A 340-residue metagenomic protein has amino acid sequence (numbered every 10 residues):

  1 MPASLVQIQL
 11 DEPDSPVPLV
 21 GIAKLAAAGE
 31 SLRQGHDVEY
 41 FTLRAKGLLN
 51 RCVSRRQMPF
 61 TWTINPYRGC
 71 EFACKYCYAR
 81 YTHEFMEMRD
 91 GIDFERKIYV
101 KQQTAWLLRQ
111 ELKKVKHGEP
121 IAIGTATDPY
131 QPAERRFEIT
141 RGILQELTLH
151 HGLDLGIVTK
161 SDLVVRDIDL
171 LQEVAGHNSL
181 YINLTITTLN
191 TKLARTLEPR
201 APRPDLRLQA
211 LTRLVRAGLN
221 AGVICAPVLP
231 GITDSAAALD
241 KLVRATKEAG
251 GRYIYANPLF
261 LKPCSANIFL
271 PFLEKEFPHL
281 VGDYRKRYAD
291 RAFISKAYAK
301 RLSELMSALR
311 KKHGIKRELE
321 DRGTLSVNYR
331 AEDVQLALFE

Functional and structural regions predicted by a protein language model:
M1-R44, N50, G231-E340: Auxiliary Fe-S-binding modules of radical SAM enzymes
S31-Y67, F72-N183, T187-R195, P204-T212: Conserved Radical SAM active-site core
T125, T159, C225-P227, A292: Short glycine-centered, acidic/aromatic-flanked micro-motifs in structured strand/loop junctions that mark active-site
F137, R141, A201-L208, A236 (+3 more regions): Non-membrane alpha-helical structural segments and their capping/turn regions in soluble enzymes
L189-L193, E198-R200, R213-S235, L259-L261: Conserved strand-turn element in the central/C-terminal portion of the radical SAM core barrel that lines
